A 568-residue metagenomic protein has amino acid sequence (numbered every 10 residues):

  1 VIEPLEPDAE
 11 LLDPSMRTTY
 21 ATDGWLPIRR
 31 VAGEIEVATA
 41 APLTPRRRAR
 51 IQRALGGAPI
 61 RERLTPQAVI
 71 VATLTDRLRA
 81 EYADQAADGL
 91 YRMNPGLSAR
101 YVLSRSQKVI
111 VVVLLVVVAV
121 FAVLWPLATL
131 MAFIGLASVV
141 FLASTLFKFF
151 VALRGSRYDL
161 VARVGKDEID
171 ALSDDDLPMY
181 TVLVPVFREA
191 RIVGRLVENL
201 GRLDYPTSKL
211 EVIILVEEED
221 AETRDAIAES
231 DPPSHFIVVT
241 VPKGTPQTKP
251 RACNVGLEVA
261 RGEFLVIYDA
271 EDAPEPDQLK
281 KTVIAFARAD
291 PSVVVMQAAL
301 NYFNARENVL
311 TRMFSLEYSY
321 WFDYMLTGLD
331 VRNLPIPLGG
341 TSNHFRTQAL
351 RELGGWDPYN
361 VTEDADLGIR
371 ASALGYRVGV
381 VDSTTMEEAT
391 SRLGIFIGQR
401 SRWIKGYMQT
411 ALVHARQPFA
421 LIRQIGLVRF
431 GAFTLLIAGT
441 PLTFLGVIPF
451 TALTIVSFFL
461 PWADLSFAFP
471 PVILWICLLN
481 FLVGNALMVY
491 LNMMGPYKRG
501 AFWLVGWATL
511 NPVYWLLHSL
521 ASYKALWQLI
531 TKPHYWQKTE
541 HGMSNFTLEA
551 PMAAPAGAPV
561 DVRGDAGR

Functional and structural regions predicted by a protein language model:
V1-A54: Polyanionic, low-complexity intrinsically disordered segments
F121-G165, L172, L435-T531: Membrane-embedded multi-pass helical conduit in multi-pass membrane proteins, especially envelope-biosynthetic
L146-V182, V186-K209: N-terminal signal-anchor transmembrane helix
P178-T181, E211, R351, D366: Cell-envelope/extracellular polymer assembly enzymes that use nucleotide-activated donors
G201-G244: Acidic donor-binding segment of Leloir-type glycosyltransferases
E229-E263, P276-V361, S401-V413: Long helical/loop segments within the catalytic core of UDP-sugar-dependent glycosyltransferases, especially the large
D269-A273, W356-Y359, A371: The conserved acidic donor/metal-binding loop of glycosyltransferases
G368-M386: Catalytic donor-sugar/metal-binding loop of nucleotide-sugar-dependent glycosyltransferases
